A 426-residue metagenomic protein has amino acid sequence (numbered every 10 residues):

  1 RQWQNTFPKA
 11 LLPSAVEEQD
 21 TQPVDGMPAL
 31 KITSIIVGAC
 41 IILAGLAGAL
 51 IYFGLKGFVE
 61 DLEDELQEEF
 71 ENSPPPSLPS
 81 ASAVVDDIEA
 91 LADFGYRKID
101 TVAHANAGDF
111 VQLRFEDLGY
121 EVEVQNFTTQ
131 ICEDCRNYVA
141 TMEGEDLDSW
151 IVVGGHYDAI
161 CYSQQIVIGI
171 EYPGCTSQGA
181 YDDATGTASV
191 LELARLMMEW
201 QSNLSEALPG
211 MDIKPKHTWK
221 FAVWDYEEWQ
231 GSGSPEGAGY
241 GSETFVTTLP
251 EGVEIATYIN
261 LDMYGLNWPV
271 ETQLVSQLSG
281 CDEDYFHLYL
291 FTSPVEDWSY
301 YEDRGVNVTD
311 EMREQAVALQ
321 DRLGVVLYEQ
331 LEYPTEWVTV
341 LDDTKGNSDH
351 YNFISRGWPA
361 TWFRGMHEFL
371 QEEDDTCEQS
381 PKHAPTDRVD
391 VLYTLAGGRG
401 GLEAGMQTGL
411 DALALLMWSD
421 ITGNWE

Functional and structural regions predicted by a protein language model:
R1-G26: Intrinsically disordered cytoplasmic terminal tails of membrane proteins
D25-L62: Alpha-helical transmembrane segments in eukaryotic/viral proteins
F53, F58-A105, L118, E373-D375 (+1 more regions): N-terminal capping segment at the start of a domain
V84-A90, E123-V124, Y138-T141, W150-G154 (+7 more regions): Structural recognition of the beta-strand scaffold that forms the well-ordered cores of secreted hydrolase catalytic
D87-E145, E336: A non-catalytic alpha/beta surface segment that caps or lines the substrate-entry region of metallo-dependent hydrolase
R97-I99, T128-I131, G144-L147, Y157-C161 (+4 more regions): Solvent-exposed loop/turn segments at secondary-structure junctions within structured extracellular/periplasmic domains
D134, G174-D310: Acidic/histidine-rich catalytic neighborhood of metal-dependent amide-processing enzymes
Y264-E426: Active-site-adjacent substrate-binding region of metalloamidase/peptidase-like peptide-processing proteins
